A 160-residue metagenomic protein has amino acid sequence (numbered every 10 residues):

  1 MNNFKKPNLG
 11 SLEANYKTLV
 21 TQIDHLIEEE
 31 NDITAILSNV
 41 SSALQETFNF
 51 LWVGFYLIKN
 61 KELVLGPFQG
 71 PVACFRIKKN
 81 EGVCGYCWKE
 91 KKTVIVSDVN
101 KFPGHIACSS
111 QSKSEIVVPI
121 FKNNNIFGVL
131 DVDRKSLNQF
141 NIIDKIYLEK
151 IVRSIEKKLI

Functional and structural regions predicted by a protein language model:
M1-P67, I155-L159: Intrinsically disordered, low-complexity terminal regulatory regions
N2-N8, D133-I151, K158-I160: Regulatory loop-to-helix N-cap segments in sensory/regulatory domains that couple ligand/signal detection
T47, A107-S112: Short loop/turn motifs at secondary-structure junctions and domain boundaries
L51, I58, E62-C108: Regulatory sensory and allosteric helical modules in signal-transduction proteins and certain transcription factors
W52, V117, V129: Short hydrophobic/aromatic beta-strand element in the GNAT-like acyltransferase core that lines or flanks the acyl-donor
S114-F121: A short, aliphatic-rich beta-strand micro-motif
F121-R134: Sensory-domain boundary capping and coupling elements
